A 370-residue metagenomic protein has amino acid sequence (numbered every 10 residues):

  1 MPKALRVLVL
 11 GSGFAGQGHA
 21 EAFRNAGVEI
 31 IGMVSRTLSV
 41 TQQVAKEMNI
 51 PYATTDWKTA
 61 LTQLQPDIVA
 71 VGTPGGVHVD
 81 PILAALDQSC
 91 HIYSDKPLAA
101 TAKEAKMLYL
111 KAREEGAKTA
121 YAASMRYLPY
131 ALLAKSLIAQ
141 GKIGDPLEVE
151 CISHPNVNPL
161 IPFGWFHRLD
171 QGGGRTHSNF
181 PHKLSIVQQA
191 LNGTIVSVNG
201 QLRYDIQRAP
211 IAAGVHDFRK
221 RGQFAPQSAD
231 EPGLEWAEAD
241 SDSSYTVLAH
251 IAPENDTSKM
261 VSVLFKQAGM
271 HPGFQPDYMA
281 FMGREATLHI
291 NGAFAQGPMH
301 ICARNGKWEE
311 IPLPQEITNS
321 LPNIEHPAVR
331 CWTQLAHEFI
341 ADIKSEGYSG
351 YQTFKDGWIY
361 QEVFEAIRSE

Functional and structural regions predicted by a protein language model:
M1, R24, I68-V71, A117 (+2 more regions): C-terminal helix-rich "cap/oligomerization" subdomain common to oxidoreductases
M1-M48: N-terminal Rossmann-like dinucleotide-binding module
V9, S39, M48-K111: Beta-loop-alpha module in the N-terminal Rossmann-like domain of NAD(P)-dependent dehydrogenases, especially those
T54, S94, T119-Y121, I290: Hydrophobic residues in well-ordered beta-strands that form the structural core
M107-S124, G144-C151: Rossmann-fold dehydrogenase core element
M125-E238: Predominantly a Rossmann-like dinucleotide-binding segment in NAD(P)-dependent oxidoreductases
S228, P232, W236-S244, A252-Q334 (+1 more regions): NAD(P)-dinucleotide binding in Rossmann-like oxidoreductases
